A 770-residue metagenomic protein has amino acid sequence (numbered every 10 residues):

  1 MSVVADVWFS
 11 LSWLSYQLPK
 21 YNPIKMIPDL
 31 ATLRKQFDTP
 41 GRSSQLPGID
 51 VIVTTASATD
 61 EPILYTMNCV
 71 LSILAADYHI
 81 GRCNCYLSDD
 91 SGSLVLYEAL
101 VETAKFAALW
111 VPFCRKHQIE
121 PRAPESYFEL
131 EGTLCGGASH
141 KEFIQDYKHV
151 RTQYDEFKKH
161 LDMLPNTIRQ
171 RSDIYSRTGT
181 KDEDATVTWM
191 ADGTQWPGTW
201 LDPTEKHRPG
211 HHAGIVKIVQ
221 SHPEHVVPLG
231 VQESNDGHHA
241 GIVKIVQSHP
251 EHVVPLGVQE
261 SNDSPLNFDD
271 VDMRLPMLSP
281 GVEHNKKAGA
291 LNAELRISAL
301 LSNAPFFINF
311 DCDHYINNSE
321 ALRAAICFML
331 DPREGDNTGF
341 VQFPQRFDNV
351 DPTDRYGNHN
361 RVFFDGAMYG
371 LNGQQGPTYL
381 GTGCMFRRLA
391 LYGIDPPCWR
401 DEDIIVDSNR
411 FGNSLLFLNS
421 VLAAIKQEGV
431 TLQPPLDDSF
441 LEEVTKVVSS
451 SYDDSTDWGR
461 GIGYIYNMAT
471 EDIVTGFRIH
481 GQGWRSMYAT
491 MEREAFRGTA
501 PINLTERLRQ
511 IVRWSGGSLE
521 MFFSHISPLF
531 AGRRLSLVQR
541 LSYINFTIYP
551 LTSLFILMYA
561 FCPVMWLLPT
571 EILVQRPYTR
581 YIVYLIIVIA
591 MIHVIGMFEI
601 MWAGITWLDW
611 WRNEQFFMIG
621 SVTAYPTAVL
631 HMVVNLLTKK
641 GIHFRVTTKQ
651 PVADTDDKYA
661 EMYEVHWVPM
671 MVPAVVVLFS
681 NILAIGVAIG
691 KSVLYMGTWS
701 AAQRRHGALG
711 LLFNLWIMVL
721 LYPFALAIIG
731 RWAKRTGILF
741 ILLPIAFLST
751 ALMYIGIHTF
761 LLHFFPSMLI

Functional and structural regions predicted by a protein language model:
M1-S486, F496-G498, V512-I770: Glycosyltransferases that elongate glycans
I502-Q510: Carboxylate/His-rich catalytic cores and anion/metal-binding grooves
